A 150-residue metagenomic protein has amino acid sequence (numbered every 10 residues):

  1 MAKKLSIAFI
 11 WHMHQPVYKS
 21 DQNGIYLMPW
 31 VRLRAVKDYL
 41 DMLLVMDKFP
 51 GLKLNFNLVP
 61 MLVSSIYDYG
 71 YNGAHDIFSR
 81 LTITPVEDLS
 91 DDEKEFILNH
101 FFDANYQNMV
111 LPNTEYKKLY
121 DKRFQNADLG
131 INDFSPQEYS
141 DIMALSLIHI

Functional and structural regions predicted by a protein language model:
I7-W11, L54-F56: Hydrophobic faces of well-ordered beta-strands that scaffold small-molecule active sites in alpha/beta enzyme cores
H12, M46: Conserved, mostly hydrophobic/aromatic
P16-K19, L62-D68: Short catalytic/ligand-binding loop motif for oxyanion handling, primarily in non-cytosolic enzymes, centered on
G24-A35: The substrate-binding groove and active-site-proximal loops of carbohydrate-active enzymes, especially glycoside
A74-L111: Acidic, His- and aromatic-enriched active-site or binding-groove loops in soluble protein domains that engage sugars
A104-I131: Long amphipathic alpha-helical coiled-coil/heptad-repeat bundle
I148-I150: Conserved small/polar residues in nucleotide/adenosyl-binding loops
